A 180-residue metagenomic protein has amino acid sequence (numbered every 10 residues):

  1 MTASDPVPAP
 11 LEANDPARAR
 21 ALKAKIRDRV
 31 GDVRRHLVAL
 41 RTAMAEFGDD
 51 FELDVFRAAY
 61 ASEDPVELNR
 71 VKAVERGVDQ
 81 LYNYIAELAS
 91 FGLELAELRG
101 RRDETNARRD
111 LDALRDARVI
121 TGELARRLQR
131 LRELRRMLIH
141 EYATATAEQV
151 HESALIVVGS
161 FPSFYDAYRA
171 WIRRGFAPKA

Functional and structural regions predicted by a protein language model:
T2-A180: Solvent-exposed interaction patches of small proteins and small membrane subunits
